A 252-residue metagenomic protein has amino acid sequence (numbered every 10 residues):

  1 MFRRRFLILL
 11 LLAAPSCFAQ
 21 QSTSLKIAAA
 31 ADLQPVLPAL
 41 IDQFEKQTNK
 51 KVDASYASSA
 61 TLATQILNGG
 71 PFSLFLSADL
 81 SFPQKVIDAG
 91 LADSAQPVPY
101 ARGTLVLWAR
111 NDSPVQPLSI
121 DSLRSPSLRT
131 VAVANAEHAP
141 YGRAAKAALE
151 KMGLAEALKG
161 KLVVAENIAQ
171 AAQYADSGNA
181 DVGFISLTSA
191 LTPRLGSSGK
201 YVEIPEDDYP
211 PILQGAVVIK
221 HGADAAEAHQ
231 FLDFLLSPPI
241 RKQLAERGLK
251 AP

Functional and structural regions predicted by a protein language model:
M1-L9: Twin-arginine (Tat) signal peptide motif
L10-A19: Hydrophobic h-region of N-terminal signal peptides that target proteins for export in Gram-negative bacteria
Q20-Y56, A60-G70, S77-L80, Q84-D93 (+1 more regions): Exported/periplasmic ABC-transporter solute-binding proteins
